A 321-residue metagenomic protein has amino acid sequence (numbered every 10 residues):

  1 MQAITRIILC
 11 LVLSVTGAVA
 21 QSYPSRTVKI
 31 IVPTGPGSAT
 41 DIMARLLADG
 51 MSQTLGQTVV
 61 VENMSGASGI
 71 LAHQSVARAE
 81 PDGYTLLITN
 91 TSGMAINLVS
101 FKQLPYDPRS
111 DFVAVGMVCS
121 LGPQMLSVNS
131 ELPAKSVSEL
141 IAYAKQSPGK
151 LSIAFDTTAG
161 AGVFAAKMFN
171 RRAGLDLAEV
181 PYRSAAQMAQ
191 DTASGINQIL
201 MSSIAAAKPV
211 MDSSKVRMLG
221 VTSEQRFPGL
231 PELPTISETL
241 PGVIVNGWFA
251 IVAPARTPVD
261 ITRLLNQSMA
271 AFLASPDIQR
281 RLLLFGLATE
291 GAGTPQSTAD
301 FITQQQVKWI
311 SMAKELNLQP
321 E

Functional and structural regions predicted by a protein language model:
Q2-C10: Sec-dependent signal peptide recognition, specifically the positively charged N-region followed immediately by
V15-G17: N-terminal signal peptide c-region/cleavage motif recognized by signal peptidases
A20-S110, G149-K150, G174-S203, V210 (+2 more regions): N-terminal (or domain-start) structured segment
S25-T27, R171-L175, D260-E321: An extracytoplasmic/periplasmic, membrane-proximal ligand-sensing/linker region
V28-I30, G37, A44, V61 (+13 more regions): Residue-level signal for nonpolar/aromatic packing positions in well-ordered secondary structure
R78-Y84, V99-Q187, I236, P241 (+1 more regions): Hinge/capping helix and adjacent helix->loop/strand transition within the periplasmic-binding protein
I88-G93, F155, S184-A185, S202-A207 (+3 more regions): Beta->alpha turn/N-cap motifs
S92-Q103, V163, K167-R172, I199-P231: A ligand-binding cleft/hinge motif common to bilobed small-molecule-binding domains
